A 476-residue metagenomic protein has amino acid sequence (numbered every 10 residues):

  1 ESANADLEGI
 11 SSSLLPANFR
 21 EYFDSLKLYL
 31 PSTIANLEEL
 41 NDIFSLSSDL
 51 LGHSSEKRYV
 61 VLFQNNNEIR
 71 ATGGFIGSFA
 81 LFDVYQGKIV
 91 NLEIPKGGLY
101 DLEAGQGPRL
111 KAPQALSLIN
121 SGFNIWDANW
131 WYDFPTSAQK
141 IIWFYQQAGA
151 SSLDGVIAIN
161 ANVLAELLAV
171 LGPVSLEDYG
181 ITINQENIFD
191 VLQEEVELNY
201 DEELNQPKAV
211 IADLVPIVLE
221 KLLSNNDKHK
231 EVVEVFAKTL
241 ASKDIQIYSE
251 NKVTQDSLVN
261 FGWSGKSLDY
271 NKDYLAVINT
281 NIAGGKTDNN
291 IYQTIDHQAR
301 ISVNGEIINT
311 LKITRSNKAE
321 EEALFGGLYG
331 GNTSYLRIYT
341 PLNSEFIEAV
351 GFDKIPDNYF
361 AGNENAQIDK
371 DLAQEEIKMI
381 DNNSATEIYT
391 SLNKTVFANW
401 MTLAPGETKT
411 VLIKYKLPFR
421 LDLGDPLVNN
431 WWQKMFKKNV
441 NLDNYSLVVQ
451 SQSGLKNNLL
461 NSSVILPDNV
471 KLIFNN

Functional and structural regions predicted by a protein language model:
S2, E21, S25-L28, S32 (+7 more regions): Extracytoplasmic/secreted proteins, especially bacterial periplasmic and envelope-associated proteins
A3-F63, E68-A71, V259, S264: Long amphipathic alpha-helical scaffold segments
S48-F63, E68-G74, D83, I89-Q139 (+3 more regions): Lumenal/extracellular ectodomains and adaptor appendage modules of the eukaryotic vesicle/secretory system
F63-Q64, I159-A161: Active-site-proximal beta-strand/loop segments in catalytic clefts of secreted hydrolases
F144, A148: Anion-coordinating catalytic cores for phosphoryl-, nucleotidyl-, and glycosidic chemistry
V156: Expand to "…catalyze enediolate/carbanion chemistry for C-C bond making/breaking, isomerization, decarboxylation
